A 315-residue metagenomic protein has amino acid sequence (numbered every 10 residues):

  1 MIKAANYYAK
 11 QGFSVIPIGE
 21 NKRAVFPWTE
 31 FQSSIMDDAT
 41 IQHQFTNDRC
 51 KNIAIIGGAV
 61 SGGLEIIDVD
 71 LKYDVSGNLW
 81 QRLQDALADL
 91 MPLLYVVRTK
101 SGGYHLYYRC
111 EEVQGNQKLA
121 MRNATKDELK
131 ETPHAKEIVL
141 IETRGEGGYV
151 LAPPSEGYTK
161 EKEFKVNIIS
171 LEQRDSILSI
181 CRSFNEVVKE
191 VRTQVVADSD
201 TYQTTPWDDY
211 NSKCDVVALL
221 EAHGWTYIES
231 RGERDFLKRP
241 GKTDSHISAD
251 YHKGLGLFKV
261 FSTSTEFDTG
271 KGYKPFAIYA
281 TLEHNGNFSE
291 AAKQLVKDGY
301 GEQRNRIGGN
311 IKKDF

Functional and structural regions predicted by a protein language model:
M1-G102, E111-E112, E190-N211, F315: Signature for HUH/AEP ssDNA processing cores
G12, I67, H105-L106, A152 (+2 more regions): Residue-level detector of buried hydrophobic side-chain packing in well-ordered secondary-structure elements
G58-W80, Q84, R109-I228, K253-L257 (+2 more regions): DNA replication initiation modules
M91-Y95, S230-K238: Short, hydrophobic/aromatic-rich segments at coil-to-beta transitions
V97-C110, L237, T243-D244: A short beta-strand-loop-alpha-helix capping motif that often carries His-Thr
Y104, R234-D235, G256-F258: Hydrophobic residues embedded in beta-strands of well-ordered beta-sheets
K242-Y251: Short, intrinsically disordered, charge-biased short linear motifs at domain edges
H252-F315: Short, small/acidic-rich helices and loops at N termini and domain boundaries of DNA replication/processing enzymes
